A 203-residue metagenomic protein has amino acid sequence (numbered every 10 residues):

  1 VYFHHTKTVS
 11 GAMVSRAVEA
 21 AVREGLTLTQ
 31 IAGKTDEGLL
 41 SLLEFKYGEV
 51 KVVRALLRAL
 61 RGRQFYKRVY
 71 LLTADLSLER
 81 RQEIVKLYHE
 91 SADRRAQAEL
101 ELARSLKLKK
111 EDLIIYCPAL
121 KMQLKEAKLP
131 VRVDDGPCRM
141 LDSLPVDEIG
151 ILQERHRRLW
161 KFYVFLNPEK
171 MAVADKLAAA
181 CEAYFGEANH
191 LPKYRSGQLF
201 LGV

Functional and structural regions predicted by a protein language model:
V1-V203: Histidine-centered, transition-metal-coordinating active-site segments
